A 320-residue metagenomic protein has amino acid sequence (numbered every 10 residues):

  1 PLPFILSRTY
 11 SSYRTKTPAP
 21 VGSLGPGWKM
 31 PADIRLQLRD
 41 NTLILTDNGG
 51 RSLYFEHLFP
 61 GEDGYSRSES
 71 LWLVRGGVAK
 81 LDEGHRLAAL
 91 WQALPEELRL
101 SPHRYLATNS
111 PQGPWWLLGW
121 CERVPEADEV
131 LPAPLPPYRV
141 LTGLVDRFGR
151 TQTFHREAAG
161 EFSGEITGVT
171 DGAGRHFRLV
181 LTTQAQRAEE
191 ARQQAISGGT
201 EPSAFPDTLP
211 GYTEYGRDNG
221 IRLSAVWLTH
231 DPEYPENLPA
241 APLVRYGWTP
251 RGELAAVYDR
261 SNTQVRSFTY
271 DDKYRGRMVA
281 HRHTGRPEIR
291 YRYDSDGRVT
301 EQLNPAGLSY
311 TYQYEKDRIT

Functional and structural regions predicted by a protein language model:
P1-Y10: Predominantly extracellular/luminal regions of secreted and cell-surface proteins, especially disulfide-bonded
P3, T15-K29: Short, polar loop/linker segments at the starts of domains and inter-domain junctions
P26, T42-T320: Extended charged/polar low-complexity repeat regions
A32: Short helix-loop capping/hinge segments that flank enzyme active sites or metal/cofactor-binding pockets
